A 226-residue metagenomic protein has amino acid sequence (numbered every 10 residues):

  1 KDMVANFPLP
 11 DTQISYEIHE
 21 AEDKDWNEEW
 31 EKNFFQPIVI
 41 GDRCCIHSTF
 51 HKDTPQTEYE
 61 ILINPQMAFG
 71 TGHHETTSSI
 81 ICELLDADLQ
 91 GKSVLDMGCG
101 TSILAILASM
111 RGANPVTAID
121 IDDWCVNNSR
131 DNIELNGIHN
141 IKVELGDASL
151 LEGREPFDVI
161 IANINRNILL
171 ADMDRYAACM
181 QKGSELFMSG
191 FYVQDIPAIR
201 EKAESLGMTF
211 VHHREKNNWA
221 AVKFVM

Functional and structural regions predicted by a protein language model:
K1-P55: N-terminal auxiliary segments of SAM/dcSAM-dependent transferases
V4, P8, I133, A203: Conserved hydrophobic residues forming the short capping helix/wall of the S-adenosyl-L-methionine
I61-L62, L95: Conserved beta-strand elements of the Class I
M67, T71-E152: Conserved SAM/SAH cofactor-binding pocket of Class I
W124-N128, I168, D195: Conserved short alpha-helix immediately C-terminal to the canonical SAM/SAH-binding motif I of Rossmann-like
V159-I161: Hydrophobic beta-strand segment of the Class I
L170-E185: A short glycine-rich, Lys/Arg-flanked "PGG" loop and its adjoining helix->strand segment in the class I
Y192-M226: Active-site capping/gating segments
